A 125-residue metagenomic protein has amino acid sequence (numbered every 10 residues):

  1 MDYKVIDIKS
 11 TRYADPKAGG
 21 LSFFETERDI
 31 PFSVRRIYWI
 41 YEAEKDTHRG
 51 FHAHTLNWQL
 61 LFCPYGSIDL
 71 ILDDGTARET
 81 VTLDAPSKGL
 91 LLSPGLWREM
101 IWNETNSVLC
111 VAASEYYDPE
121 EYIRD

Functional and structural regions predicted by a protein language model:
M1-K88, T105, V111-S114, D118-R124: Non-catalytic, conserved peripheral segments adjacent to functional cores
A85-L90, G95-W102: Well-ordered alpha/beta subsegment
